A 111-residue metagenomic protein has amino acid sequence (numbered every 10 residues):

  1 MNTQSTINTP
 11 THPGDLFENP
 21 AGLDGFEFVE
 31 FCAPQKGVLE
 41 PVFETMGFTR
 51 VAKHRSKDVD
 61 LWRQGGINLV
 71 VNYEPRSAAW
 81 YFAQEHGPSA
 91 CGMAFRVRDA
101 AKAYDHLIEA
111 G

Functional and structural regions predicted by a protein language model:
M1-G111: An N-terminus-focused feature that recognizes amino-terminal "leader" regions
